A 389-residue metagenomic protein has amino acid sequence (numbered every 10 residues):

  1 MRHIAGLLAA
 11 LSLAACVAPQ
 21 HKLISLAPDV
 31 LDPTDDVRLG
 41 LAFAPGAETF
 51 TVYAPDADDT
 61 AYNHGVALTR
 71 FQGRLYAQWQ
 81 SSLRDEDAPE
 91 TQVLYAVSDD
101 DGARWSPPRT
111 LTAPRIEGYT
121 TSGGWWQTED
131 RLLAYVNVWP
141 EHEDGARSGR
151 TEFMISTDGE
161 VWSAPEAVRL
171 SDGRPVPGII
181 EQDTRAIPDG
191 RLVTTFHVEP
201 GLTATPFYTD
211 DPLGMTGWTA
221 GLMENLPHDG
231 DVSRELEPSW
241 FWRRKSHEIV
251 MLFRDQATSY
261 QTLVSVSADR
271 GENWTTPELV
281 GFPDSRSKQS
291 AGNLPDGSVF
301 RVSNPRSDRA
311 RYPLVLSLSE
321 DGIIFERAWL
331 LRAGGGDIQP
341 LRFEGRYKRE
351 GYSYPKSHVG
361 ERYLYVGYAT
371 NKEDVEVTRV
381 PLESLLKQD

Functional and structural regions predicted by a protein language model:
M1-H3: Positively charged n-region of N-terminal signal peptides that target proteins for export
A5-G6, Q92: Generic hydrophobic-segment detector
G6-A14: Bacterial N-terminal signal peptides
C16-A61, T69-G118, Q127-I180, R185-R286 (+3 more regions): Beta-rich carbohydrate-recognition and catalytic domains
S122-G124: Charged, often glycine-rich, active-site loop that binds/positions anionic groups
